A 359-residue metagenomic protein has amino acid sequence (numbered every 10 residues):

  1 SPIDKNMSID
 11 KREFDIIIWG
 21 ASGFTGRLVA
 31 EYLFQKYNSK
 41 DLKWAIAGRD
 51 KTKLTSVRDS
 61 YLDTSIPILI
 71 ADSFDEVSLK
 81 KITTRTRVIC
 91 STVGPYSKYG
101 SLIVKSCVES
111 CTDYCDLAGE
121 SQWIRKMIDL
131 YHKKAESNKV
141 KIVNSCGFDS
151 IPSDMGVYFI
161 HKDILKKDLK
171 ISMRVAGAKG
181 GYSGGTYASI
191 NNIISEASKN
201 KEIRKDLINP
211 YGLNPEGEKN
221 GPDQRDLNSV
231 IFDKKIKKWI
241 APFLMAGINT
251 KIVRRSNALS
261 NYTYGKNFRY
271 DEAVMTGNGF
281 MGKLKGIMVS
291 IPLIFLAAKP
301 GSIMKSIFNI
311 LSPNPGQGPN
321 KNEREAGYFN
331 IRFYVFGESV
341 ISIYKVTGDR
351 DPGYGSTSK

Functional and structural regions predicted by a protein language model:
D15, L42-W44, R269: Residues at the starts of beta-strands that form the adenosine-phosphate
D15, R87-V88, D113, S342: Structural motif
I16-Q35: N-terminal Rossmann NAD(P)H-binding glycine-rich loop of SDR-like oxidoreductase domains
N38-K53: Conserved glycine-rich Rossmann-like NAD(P)H-binding loop of the short-chain dehydrogenase/reductase
V57-T64: Short, conserved SAM-binding/catalytic segment of Class I S-adenosyl-L-methionine-dependent methyltransferases
I70-R85, T92-P95: Conserved Rossmann-fold cofactor-binding substructure of NAD(P)-dependent oxidoreductases
P95-N209: Glycine-/Pro-rich loop/turn segments that contact NAD(P) or position catalytic residues in Rossmann-like domains
K162-K359: C-terminal catalytic/substrate-binding lobe primarily of soluble NAD(P)-dependent oxidoreductases
